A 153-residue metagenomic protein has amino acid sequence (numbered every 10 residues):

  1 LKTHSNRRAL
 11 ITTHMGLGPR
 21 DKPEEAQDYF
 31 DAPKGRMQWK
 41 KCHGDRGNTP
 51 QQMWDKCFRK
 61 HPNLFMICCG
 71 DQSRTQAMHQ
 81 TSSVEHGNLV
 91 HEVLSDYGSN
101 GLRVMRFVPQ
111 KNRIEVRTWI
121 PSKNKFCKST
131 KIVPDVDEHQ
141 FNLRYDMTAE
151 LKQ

Functional and structural regions predicted by a protein language model:
L1-F65: Active-site-proximal segments of metal-dependent phosphoesterases and phosphodiesterases across multiple
I11-T13, I67-C68, E92-S95: Extended hydrophobic secondary-structure segments that form protein cores and membrane-embedded regions
H14-G16, G70-S73: Histidine-centered divalent metal-coordination motifs
Q72-K152: Binuclear metal-dependent phosphoesterase catalytic core
